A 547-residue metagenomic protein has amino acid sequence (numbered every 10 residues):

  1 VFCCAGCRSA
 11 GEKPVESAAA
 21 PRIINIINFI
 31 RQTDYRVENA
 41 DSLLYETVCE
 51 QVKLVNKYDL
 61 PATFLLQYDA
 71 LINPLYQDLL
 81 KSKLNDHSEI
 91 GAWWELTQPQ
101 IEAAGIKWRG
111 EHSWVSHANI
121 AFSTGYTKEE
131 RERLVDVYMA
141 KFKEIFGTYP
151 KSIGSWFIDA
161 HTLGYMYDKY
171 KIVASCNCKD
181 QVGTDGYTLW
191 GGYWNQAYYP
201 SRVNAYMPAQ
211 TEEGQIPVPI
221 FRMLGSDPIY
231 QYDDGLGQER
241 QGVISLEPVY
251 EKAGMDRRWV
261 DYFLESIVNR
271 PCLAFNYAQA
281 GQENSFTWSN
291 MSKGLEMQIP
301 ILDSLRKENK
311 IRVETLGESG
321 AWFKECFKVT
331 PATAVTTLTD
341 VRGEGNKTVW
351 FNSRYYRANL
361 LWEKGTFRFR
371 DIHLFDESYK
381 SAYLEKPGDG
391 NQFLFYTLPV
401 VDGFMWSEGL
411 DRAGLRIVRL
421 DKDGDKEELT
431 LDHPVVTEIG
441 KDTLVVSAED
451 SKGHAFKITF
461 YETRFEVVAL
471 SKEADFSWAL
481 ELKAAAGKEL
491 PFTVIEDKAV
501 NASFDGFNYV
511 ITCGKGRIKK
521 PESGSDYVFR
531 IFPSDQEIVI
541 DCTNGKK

Functional and structural regions predicted by a protein language model:
P14-D86, A274: Active-site beta->alpha N-cap acidic-glycine motif
R31-D34, E46, E50-Y58, A140 (+4 more regions): Catalytic grooves of carbohydrate-active enzymes
Y35-Y45, L65-Q77, Q98-I101, G154-L163 (+3 more regions): Acidic-and-aromatic substrate-binding clefts and catalytic sites of carbohydrate-active enzymes
Y68-F157, I216-I244, C272-F286, D402: Metal-dependent polysaccharide deacetylase catalytic core of the NodB/CE4 family, i.e., the active-site-bearing domain
T127-R202, T463-V467, S503-D505: Catalytic domains of cell-wall/extracellular-matrix polysaccharide-remodeling enzymes, centered on de-N-acetylation
Y250-W259, N276-G281, S503-K547: Beta-strand-rich recognition/accessory modules
L360-T443, K452: Acidic-aromatic substrate-binding/catalytic surfaces of carbohydrate-active enzymes
D442-P491: Acidic, contiguous internal or C-terminal segments within carbohydrate-active enzymes that form a structured patch used
